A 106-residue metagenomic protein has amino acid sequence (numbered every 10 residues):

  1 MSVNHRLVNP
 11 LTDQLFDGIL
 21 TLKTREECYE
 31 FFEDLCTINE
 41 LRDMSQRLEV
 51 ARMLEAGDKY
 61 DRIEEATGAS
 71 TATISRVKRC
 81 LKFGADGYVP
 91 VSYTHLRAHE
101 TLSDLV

Functional and structural regions predicted by a protein language model:
M1-L20: General nucleic-acid-binding
E27-Q46: Short, Lys/Arg-enriched anionic-surface-contact patches
S45-G57: Short, amphipathic alpha-helical "recognition" segments used to contact nucleic acids or chromatin
I63-E65: Short alpha-helical "recognition helix" segments of helix-turn-helix
R79-V91: Short, solvent-exposed alpha-helical "recognition" segments
T94-T101: Conserved small/polar residues in nucleotide/adenosyl-binding loops
